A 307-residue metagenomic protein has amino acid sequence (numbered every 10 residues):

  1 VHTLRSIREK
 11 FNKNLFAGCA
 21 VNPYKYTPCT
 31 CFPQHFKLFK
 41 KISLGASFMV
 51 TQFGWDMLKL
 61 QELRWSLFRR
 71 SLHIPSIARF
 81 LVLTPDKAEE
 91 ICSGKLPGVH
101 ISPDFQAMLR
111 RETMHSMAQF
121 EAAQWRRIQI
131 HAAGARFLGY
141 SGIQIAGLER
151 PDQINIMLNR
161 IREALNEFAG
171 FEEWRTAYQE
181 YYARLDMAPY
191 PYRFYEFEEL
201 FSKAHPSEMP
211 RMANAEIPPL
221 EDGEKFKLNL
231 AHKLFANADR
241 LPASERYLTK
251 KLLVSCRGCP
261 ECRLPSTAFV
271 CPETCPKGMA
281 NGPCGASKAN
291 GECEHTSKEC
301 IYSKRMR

Functional and structural regions predicted by a protein language model:
V1-P28, Q34, W65-A133, E149-P151 (+1 more regions): Active-site pocket-lining/capping segments in soluble small-molecule metabolic enzymes
K41, G45, A78, I143: Conserved, mostly hydrophobic/aromatic
I42-S43, F68, R136: Non-catalytic positions within long, well-ordered alpha-helices that form the structural scaffold/packing of enzyme
S47-D56, Q144-A146: Catalytic beta/alpha-barrel core
S141-G147, G285: Conserved active-site loop/cleft motifs that coordinate metal ions or position small ligands
D186-R307: Ferredoxin-type iron-sulfur electron-transfer modules and their immediate structural context
